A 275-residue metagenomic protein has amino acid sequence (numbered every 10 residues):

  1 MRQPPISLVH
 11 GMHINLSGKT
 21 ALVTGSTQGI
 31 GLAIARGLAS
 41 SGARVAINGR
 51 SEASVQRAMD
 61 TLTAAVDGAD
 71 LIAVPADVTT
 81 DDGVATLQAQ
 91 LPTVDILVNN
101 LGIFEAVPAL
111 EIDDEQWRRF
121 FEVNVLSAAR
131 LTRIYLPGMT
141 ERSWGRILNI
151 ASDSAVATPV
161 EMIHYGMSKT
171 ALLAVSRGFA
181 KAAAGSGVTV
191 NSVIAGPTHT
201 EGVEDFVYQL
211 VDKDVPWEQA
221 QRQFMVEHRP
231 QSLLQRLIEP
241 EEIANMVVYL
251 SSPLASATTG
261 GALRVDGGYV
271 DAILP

Functional and structural regions predicted by a protein language model:
R2-N15, A157, V247-V248, T259-P275: Short C-terminal tail/terminal secondary-structure segment of NAD(P)H-dependent dehydrogenase/reductase domains
T20, T27-Q28: Conserved glycine-rich cofactor-binding loop
P108-A109, D113-F121, I147, H228: Substrate-binding pocket helix/loop in short-chain dehydrogenase/reductase
A129, L136, W144, T189 (+2 more regions): C-terminal substrate-recognition "lid" of short-chain dehydrogenase/reductases
T132, S168, S176: Active-site helix of classical SDR
P137, K181-A182: Alpha-helical segment proximal to the catalytic Tyr-Lys
S152: Residue(s) in the substrate-gating loop at a strand-loop-helix junction that position the organic substrate next
